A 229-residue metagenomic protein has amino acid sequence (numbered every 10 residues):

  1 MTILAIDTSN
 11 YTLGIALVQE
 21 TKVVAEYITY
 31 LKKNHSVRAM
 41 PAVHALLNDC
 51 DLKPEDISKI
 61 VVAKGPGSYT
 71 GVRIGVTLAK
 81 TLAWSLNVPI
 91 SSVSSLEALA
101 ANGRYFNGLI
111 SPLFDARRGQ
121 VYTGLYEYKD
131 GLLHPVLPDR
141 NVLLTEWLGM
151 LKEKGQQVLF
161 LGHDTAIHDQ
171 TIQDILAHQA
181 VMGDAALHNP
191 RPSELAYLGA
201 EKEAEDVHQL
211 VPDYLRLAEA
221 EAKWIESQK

Functional and structural regions predicted by a protein language model:
M1-P66: N-terminal beta-alpha supersecondary unit
I3-A5, V61, G71, I110-L113: Short glycine-aspartate micro-motif
A16, Y122-Y126, D213: Conserved hydrophobic/aromatic positions in well-ordered beta-strands
K22, N34, P89-H188, E219: Surface "functional belts" at beta-alpha junctions
Y30-P41, Y69, R73, T77 (+2 more regions): Residues at secondary-structure transition points
K59-I90, S95: DPxDG-like acidic metal-binding loop motif
V181-K229: Acyltransferase
